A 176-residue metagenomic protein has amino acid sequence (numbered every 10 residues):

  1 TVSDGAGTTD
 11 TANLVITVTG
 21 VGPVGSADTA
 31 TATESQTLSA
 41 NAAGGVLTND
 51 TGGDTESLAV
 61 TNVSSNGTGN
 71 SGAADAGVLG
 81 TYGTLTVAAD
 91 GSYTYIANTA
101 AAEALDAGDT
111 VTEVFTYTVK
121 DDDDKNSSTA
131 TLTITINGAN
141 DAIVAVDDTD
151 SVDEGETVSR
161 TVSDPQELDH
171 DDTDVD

Functional and structural regions predicted by a protein language model:
T1-G20, A74-G138, D153, L168: Acidic, turn/loop-rich segments in luminal/extracellular domains of secretory-pathway and cell-surface proteins
G22-L79, V144-D176: Extracellular ectodomain surface segments
